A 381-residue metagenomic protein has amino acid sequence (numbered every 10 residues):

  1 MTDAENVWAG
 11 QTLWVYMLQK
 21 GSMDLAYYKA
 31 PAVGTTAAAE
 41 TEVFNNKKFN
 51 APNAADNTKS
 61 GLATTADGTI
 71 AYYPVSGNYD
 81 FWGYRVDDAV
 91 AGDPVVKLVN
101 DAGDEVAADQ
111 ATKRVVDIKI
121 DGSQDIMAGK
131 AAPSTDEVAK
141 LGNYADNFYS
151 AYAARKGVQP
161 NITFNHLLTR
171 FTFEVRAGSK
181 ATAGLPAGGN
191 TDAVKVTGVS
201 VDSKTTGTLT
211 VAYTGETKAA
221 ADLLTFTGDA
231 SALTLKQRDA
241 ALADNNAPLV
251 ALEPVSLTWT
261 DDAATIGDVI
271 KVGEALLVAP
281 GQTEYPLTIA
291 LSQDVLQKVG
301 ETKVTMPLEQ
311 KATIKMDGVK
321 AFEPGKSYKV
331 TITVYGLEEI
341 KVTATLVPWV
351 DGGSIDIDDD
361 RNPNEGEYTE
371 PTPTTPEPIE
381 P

Functional and structural regions predicted by a protein language model:
M1, F322, K326-P381: Intrinsically disordered, low-complexity repeat and linker tracts
M1-S200, K236-L242, P248-T260, T265 (+5 more regions): Short, low-hydrophobicity acidic/polar segments
A26, E42, T197, G207-L209 (+2 more regions): Short beta-strand segments
D93-V96, G300-T302, A312-I314: Edge beta-strands of extracellular beta-sandwich domains
P186-T205, E338-D356: Short linear, low-complexity motifs centered on an aromatic residue
V199-V250, P254-V255: Contiguous ligand/interfacial binding patches
V304-K329: C2-type phospholipid-binding modules
